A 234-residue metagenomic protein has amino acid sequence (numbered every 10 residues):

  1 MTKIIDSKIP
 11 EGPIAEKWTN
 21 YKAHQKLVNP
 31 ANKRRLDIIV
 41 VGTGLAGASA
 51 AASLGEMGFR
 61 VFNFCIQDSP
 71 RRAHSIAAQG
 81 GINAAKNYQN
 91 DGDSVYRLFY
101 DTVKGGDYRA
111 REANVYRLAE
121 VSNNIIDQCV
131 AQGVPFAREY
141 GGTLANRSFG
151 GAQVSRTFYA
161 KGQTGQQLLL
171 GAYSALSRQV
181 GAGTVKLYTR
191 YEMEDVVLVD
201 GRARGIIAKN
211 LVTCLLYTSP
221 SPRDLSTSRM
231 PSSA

Functional and structural regions predicted by a protein language model:
T2-N20, Q25, P30, I66-R204 (+1 more regions): Conserved N-terminal/central alpha/beta ligand/cofactor-binding core
R34-L36, L215-L216: Core beta-strand elements of the Rossmann-like FAD/NAD(P) dinucleotide-binding domain in flavoenzyme oxidoreductases
I38-N63: N-terminal Rossmann-like FAD-binding beta1-loop-alpha1 element of flavoenzymes
V41, H74, S155, L225-S228: A detector of low-complexity, intrinsically disordered, Ser/Thr/Gly/Pro/Ala-rich segments
T43, K161, L215-L216: Alpha-helix N-cap/helix-initiation motif
G47, P70, L225: Flexible, glycine-rich phosphate/dinucleotide-binding loops and adjacent beta-alpha linkers at cofactor/substrate
Y217-D224: Conserved small/polar residues in nucleotide/adenosyl-binding loops
S228-A234: Hydrophobic alpha-helical segments, chiefly the membrane-spanning helices and signal/signal-anchor peptides
